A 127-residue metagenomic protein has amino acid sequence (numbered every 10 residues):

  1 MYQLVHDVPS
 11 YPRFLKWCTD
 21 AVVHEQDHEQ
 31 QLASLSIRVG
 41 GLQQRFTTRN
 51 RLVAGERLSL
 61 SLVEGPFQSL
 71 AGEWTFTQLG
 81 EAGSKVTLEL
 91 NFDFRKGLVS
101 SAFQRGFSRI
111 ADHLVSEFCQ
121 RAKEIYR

Functional and structural regions predicted by a protein language model:
M1-E29: Hydrophobic ligand-binding cavity/cleft-lining segments
Y2-H6, T77, C119: Short, surface-exposed helix/turn micro-motifs that flank interaction/cofactor sites
V8-Y11, A33-I37, F92: Conserved short hydrophobic patches within well-ordered secondary structure
P9, F107, A111, V115 (+1 more regions): Short amphipathic alpha-helical signal-transduction/dimerization elements
L15, E29, L42-Q44, Q68 (+1 more regions): Residue-level preference for beta-strand/loop junctions
T19, E56, L70-G72: Short beta-strand or tight-loop elements that sit immediately N-terminal to catalytic metal-binding acidic residues
V22-E64, E117, R121: Glycine-rich portal/gate segments that line the openings of hydrophobic small-molecule binding cavities
S61-H113: Beta-strand/loop substructures that line and gate deep hydrophobic ligand-binding cavities in soluble
